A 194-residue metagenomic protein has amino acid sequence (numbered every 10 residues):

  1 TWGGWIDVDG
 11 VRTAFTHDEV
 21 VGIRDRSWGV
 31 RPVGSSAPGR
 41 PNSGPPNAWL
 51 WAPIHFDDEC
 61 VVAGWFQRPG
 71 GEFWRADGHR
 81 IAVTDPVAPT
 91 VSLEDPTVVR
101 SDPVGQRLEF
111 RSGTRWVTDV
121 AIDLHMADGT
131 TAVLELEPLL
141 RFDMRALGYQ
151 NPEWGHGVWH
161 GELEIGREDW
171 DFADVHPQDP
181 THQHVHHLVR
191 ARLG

Functional and structural regions predicted by a protein language model:
T1-G194: Structured soluble/peripheral alpha/beta segments that form catalytic or ligand/cofactor-binding pockets
